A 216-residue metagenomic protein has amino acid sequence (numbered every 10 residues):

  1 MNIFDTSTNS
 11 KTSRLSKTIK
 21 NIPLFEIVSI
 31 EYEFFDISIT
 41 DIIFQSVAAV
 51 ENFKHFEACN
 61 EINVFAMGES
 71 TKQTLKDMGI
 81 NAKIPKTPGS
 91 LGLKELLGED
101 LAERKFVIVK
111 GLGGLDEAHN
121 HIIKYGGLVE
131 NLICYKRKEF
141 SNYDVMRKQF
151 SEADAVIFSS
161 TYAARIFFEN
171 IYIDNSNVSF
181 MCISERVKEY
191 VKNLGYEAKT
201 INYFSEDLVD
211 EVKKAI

Functional and structural regions predicted by a protein language model:
M1-I216: Signature of uroporphyrinogen-III synthase
